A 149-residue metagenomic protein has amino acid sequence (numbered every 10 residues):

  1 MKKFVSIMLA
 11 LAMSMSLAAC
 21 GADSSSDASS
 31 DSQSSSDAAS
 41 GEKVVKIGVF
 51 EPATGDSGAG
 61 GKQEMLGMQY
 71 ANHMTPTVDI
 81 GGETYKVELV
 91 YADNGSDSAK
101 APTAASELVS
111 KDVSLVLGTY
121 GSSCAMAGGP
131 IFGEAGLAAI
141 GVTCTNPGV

Functional and structural regions predicted by a protein language model:
M1-K46, T77-G81, S110: Short, low-complexity disordered leader/linker segments with a strong preference for bacterial N-terminal type II
S40-E42, L66-L89: Signal peptide-proximal N-terminal region of secreted/periplasmic/extracellular or secretory-lumen proteins
G41, G48-Q69, A92-S98, Y120-S123: Extracytoplasmic "Venus flytrap"
E42-K46, T84-E88, K111-V116, E134-A139: Loop/turn elements at helix/coil->beta-strand transitions in domains of secreted/extracellular proteins
Q69, H73-T77, S106-S114, G129-L137: Sec-exported extracytoplasmic/periplasmic mature domains
Y85-S110: Structural motif
V113-V149: Extracytoplasmic ligand/sensor domains, especially the bilobed periplasmic-binding protein
